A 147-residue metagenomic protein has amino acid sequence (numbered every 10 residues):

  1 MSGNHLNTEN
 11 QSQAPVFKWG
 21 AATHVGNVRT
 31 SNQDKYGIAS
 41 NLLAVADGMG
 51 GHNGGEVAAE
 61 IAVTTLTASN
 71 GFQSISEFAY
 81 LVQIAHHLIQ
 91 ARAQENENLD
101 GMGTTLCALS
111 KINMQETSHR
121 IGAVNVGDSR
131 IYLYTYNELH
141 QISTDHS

Functional and structural regions predicted by a protein language model:
M1-S147: PP2C/PPM-type serine/threonine phosphatase catalytic domain
